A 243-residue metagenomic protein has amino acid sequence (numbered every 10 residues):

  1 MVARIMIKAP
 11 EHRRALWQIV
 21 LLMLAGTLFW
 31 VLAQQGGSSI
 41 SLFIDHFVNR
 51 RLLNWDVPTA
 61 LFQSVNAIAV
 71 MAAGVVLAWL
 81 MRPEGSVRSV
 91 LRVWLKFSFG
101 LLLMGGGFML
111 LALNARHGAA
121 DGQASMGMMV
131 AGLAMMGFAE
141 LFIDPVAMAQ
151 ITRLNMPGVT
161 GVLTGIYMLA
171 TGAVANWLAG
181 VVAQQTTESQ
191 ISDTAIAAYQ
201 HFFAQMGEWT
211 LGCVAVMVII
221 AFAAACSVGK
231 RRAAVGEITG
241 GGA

Functional and structural regions predicted by a protein language model:
M1-L21: Flexible interhelical linker loops that connect adjacent transmembrane helices in multi-pass membrane transporters
H12-R14, N49, A119-G122: Short hydrophobic/aromatic-rich motifs at helix boundaries and adjacent loops
A15-I19, G37-D45, N49: Long, internal scaffold/assembly segments composed of regular secondary structure
Q18-L32, S39, D56-Q63, A69-F222 (+2 more regions): Membrane-embedded alpha-helical bundles of multi-pass transporters/translocases, especially carrier/permease families
D45-L61: Short extramembrane helix-to-coil loop segments that connect adjacent transmembrane helices in Major
R232: Covalent nucleotidyltransferase
